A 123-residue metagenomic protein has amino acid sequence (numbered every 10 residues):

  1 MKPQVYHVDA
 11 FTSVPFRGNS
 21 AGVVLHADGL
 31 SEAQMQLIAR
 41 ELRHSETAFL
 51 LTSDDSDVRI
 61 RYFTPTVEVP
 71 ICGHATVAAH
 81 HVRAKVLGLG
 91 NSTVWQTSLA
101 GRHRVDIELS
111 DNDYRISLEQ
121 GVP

Functional and structural regions predicted by a protein language model:
M1-R17: N-terminal, positively charged, Ser/Thr/Ala/Gly-biased leader segments that form transit/presequence-like amphipathic
P3, N19, V58, H103: Change "...and in nucleic-acid phosphodiester-cleaving endonucleases..." to "...and in nucleic-acid processing enzymes
F11, A39-E41, Q96: Short Gly/Pro-enriched turn/cap motifs at secondary-structure boundaries
F11, L51-S53, D106-S110: Short beta-strand micro-motifs enriched in acidic
F16-V24: Generic N-terminal amphipathic, Lys/Arg-enriched alpha-helix
V23-A27, L50-L51: Short beta-strand-to-turn element immediately C-terminal to the catalytic PLP-Schiff-base lysine in fold type I
Q34-V69: Anion-binding (especially nucleotide phosphate/pyrophosphate-binding) glycine-rich loop and adjoining beta-alpha core
D57, F63-P123: Acidic, low-complexity central loop/insert segments
